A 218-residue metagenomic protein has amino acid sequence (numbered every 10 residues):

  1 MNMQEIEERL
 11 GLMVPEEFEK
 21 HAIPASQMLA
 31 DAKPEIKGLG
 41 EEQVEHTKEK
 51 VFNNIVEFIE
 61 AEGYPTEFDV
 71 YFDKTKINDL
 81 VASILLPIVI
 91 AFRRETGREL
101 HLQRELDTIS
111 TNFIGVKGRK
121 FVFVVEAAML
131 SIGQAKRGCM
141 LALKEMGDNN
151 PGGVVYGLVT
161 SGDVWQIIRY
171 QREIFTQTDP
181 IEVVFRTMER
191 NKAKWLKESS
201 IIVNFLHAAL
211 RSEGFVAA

Functional and structural regions predicted by a protein language model:
M1-V154, V164-A218: A short, conserved, highly charged catalytic patch centered on acidic carboxylates
